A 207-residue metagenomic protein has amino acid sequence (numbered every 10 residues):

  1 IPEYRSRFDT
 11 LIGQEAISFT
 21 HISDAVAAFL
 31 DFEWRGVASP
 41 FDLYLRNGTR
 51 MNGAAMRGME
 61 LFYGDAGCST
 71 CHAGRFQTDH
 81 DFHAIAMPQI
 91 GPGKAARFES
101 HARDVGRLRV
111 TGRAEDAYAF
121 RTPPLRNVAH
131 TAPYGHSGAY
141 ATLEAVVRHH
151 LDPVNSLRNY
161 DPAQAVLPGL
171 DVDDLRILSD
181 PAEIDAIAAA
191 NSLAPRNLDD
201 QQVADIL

Functional and structural regions predicted by a protein language model:
I1-L207: Periplasmic c-type cytochrome electron-transfer domains
